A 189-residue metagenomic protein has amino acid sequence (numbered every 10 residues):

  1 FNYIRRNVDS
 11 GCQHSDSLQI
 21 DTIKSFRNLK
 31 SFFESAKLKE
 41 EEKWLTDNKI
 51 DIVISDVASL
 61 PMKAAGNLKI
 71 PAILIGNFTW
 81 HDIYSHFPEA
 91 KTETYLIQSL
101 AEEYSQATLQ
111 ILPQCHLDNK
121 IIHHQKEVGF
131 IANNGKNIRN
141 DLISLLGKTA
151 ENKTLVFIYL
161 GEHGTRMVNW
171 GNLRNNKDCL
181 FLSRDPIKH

Functional and structural regions predicted by a protein language model:
F1-F33: Conserved nucleotide-sugar phosphate-binding/catalytic loop shared by glycosyltransferases and other
R5-G11, N77-D82, R184-K188: Short, acidic/turn-prone active-site loops that include or flank metal/cofactor- and phosphate-binding residues
I20-F33, H123-D141: Glycine-rich phosphate-binding "P-loop"
E42-A58: Short N-terminal targeting/anchoring amphipathic segment
D51-I52, L109, L155: Structural motif
K63-A64: Hydrophobic/aromatic ligand-binding patch that stacks against planar heteroaromatic rings of cofactors or nucleotides
P71-N134: Active-site-proximal region of nucleotide-activated glycan assembly enzymes, centered on histidine/acidic-rich loops
N133, N137-H189: Donor-nucleotide binding loops and adjacent catalytic segments primarily of GT-B fold Leloir glycosyltransferases
